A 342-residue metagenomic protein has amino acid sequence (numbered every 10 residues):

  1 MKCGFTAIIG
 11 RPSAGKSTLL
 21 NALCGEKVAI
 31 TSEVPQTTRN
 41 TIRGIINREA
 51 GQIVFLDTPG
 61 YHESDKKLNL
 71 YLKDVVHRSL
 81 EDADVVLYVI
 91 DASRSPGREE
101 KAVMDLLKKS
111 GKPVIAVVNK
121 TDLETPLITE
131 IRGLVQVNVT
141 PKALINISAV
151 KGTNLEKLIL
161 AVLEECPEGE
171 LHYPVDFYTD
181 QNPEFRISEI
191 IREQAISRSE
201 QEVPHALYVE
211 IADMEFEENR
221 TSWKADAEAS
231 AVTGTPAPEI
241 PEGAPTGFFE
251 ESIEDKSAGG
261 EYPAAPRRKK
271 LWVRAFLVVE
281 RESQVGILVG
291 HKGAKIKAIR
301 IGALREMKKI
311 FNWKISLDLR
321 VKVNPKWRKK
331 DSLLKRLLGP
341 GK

Functional and structural regions predicted by a protein language model:
M1-K66: Conserved G1/Walker A P-loop phosphate-binding module
I9, L19, I42, D57 (+6 more regions): Residue-level signature of catalytic and energy-coupling elements of molecular machines, predominantly ATP/GTP-dependent
E26, I45-E49, S79-V86, L106 (+8 more regions): Conserved, well-folded catalytic cores of nucleic-acid-processing and energy-transducing macromolecular machines
T58, I90-S93, A116-L127, I145-T153 (+3 more regions): G-domain G4 guanine-recognition motif of GTPases
H62-K66, P96-R98, E124-I128, T153-K157 (+2 more regions): Switch/connector loops and helix/strand junctions flanking conserved nucleotide-binding motifs in nucleotide-processing
D74-K142: Conserved C-terminal guanine-recognition region of P-loop GTPase G domains, centered on the G4
D122-Y178: Canonical P-loop GTPase G-domain recognition
P183-A229, G234-T235, E239-P241, P245-K342: P-loop NTP-binding site
